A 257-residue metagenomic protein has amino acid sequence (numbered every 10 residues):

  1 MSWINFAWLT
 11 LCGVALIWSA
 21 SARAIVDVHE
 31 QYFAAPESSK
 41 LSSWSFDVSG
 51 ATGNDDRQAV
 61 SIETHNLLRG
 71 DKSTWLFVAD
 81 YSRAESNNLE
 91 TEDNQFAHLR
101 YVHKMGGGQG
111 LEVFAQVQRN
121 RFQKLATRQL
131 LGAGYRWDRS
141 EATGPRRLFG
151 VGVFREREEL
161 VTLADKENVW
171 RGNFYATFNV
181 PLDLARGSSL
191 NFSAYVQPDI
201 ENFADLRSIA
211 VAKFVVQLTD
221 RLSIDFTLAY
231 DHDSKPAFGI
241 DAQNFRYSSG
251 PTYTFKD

Functional and structural regions predicted by a protein language model:
M1-S38, K256-D257: Cleavable N-terminal export/targeting peptides
A24-T74, V78, E85, T254: Outer-membrane beta-barrel initiation region
K40, D56-V60, T91-Q95, T127-L131 (+4 more regions): Residues that define the transmembrane beta-barrel architecture of outer-membrane proteins
F46-G50, F77-R83, V113-V117, A133 (+4 more regions): Transmembrane beta-barrel strands of outer-membrane/channel proteins
V48, I62-L68, L99-H103, A133-W137 (+6 more regions): Residues on the lipid-exposed face of transmembrane beta-strands in outer-membrane beta-barrel proteins
G50-A59, S86-E92, R119-T127, L163 (+2 more regions): Solvent-exposed loop/turn segments connecting transmembrane beta-strands in outer-membrane beta-barrel proteins
K72-F77, G108-L111, T143-R147, L182-L190 (+2 more regions): Repeated loop/turn-to-beta-strand initiation elements of outer-membrane beta-barrel proteins
Q243-D257: Outer-membrane beta-barrel "beta-signal"
